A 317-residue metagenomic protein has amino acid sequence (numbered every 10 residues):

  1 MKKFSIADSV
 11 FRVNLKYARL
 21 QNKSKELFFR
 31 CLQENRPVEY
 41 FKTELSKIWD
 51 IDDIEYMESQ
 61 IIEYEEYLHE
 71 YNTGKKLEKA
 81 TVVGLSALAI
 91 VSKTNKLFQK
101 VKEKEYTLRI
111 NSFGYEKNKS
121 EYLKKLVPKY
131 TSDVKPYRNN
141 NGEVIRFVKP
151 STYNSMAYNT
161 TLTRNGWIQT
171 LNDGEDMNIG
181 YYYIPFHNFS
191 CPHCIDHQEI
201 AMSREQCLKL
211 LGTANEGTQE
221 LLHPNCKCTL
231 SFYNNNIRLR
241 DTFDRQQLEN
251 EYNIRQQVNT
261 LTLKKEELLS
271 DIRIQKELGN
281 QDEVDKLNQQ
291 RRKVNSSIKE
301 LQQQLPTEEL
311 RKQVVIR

Functional and structural regions predicted by a protein language model:
M1-V144, R238-R317: N-terminal leader/targeting and assembly helices and adjacent pre-domain segments
R146-N235, L239: Acidic, glycine-rich two-metal-ion catalytic cores of nucleic acid-processing enzymes
